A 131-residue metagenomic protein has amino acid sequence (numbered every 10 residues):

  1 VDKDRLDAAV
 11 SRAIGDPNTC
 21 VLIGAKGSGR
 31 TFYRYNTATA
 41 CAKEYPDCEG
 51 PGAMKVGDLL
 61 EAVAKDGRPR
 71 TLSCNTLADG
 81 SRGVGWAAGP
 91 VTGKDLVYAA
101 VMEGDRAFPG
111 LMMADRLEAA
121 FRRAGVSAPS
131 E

Functional and structural regions predicted by a protein language model:
V1-C20, T31-E131: Non-catalytic interaction/Regulatory regions outside core domains
V21-G27: Short hydrophobic alpha-helical segments used for membrane anchoring or interfacial signaling
